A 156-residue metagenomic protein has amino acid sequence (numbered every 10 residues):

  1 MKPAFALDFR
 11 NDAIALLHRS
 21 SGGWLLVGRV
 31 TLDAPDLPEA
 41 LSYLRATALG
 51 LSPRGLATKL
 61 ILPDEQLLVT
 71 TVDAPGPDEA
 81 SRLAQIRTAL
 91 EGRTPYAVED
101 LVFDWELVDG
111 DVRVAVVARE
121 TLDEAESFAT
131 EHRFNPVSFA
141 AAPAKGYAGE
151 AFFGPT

Functional and structural regions predicted by a protein language model:
M1-T156: Hydrophobic/aromatic-enriched cytosolic interaction surfaces used to assemble or bind macromolecules
